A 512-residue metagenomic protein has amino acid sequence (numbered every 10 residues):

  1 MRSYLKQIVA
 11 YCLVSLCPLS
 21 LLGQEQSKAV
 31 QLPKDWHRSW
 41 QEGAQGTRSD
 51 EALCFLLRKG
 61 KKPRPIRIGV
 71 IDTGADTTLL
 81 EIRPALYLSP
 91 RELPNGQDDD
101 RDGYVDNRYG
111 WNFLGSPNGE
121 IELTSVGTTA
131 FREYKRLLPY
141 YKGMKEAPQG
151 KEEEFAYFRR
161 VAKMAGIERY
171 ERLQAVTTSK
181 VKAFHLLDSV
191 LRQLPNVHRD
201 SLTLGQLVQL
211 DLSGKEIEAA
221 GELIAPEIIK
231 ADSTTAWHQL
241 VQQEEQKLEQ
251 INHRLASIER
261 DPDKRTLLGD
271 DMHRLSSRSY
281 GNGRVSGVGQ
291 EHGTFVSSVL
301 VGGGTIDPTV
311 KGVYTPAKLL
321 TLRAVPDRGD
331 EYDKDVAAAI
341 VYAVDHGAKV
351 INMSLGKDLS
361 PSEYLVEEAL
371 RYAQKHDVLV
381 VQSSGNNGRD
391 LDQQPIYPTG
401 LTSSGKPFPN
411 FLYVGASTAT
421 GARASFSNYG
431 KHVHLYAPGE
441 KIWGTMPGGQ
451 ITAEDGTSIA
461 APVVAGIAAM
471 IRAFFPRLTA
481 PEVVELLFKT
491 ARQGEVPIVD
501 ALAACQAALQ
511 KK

Functional and structural regions predicted by a protein language model:
M1-Q26: Bacterial Sec-dependent N-terminal signal peptides
S27-R38, K145-I167, E171-Q174, V181 (+3 more regions): Short acidic, glycine-rich surface-loop motifs adjacent to enzyme active sites
L53-P63, V288-Q290, K311-Y314, D330-N352 (+3 more regions): Mature extracellular/periplasmic domains of secretome proteins
C54-I68, T73-E331, F408-N410, N428-H432 (+1 more regions): Subtilisin-like serine protease catalytic core
D72, G385, G456: Active-site glycine-centered loops adjacent to acidic/histidine catalytic or metal-binding residues that shape
R323, N352-G356, S383-S384, G415 (+1 more regions): A cross-family glycoside hydrolase active-site/sugar-binding cleft signature
V344-L355, S362-Y364, H376, P409-Y413 (+1 more regions): C-terminal subdomain of the subtilisin-like protease fold in secreted/lumenal serine endopeptidases
V378, T399-A473, R477, P481: Extracellular S/T/G-rich loop segment that most often corresponds to the catalytic His/Ser-adjacent loop
